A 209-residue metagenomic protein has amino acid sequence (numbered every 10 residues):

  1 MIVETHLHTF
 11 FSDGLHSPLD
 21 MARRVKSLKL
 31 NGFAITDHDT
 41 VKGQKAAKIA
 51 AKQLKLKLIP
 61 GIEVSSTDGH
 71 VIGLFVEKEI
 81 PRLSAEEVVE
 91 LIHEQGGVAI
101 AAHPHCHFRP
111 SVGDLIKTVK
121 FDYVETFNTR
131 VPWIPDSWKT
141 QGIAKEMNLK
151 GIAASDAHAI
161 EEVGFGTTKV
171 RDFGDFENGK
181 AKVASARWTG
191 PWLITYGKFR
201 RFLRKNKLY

Functional and structural regions predicted by a protein language model:
V3-F11, L19-R23, L28, K42-K45 (+5 more regions): Charged catalytic cores and adjacent phosphate/nucleic-acid-binding surfaces used for phosphate/nucleic-acid chemistry
N31: Short acidic/polar active-site loop segments enriched in Thr and Asp
A34-I35, I100-A101, E125: Conserved beta-strand positions in the central sheet of alpha/beta enzyme cores
H38-D39: Short beta->alpha linker loops
S84-A85, A102-H103: Ordered, amphipathic secondary-structure segments that act as subunit-interaction surfaces in large macromolecular
I92-A101: Short beta-strand/loop segments at the ligand-binding rim of alpha/beta enzyme cores
